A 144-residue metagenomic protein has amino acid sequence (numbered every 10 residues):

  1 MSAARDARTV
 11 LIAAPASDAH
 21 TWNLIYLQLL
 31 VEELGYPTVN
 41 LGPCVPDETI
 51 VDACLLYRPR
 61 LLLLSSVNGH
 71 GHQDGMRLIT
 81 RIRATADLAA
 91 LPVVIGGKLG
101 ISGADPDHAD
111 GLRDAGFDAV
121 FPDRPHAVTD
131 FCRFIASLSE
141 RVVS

Functional and structural regions predicted by a protein language model:
M1-A19, E33: A short, flexible N-terminal coil/short beta segment enriched in small residues
H20-I25, G71-G75: Short glycine/serine/threonine-rich phosphate/pyrophosphate-binding segments that cradle anionic phosphate groups
I25-T38: Short helix-loop-beta junction
L34, V45-R113: Cofactor-cradling patches in redox/metallo enzymes
P37, R60, D118: Residue-level detector of anion-binding/catalytic polar loops
P37-D47, P122-R124: A short glycine-rich beta-strand->turn/loop micro-motif centered on a GG-aromatic cluster
P92-S144: Peripheral docking tails and interdomain loops at the edges of cofactor- or intermediate-handling domains
